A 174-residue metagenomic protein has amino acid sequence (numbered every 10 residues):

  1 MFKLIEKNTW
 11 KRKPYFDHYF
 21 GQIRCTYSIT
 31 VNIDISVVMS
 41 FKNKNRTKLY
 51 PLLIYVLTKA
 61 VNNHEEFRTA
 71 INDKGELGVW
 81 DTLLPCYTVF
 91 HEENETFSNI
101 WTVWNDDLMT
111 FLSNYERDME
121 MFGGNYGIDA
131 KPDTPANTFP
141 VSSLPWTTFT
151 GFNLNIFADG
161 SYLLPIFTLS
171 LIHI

Functional and structural regions predicted by a protein language model:
M1-Q22, V79-L84: Short amphipathic alpha-helices and their capping loops
R24, H91-G151: Helical lid/core segments from catalytic subdomains that handle acyl or acyl-like groups
C25-M39: Short amphipathic alpha-helix starts
V38-N63: Acyl activation and transfer enzymes in specialized metabolism, enriched for ANL adenylate-forming modules
A60, H64-R68, F122: Amphipathic alpha-helical interaction segments
F67-I100: Small-residue-rich loop/turn and linker elements
S143-I166: Glycine-rich active-site loop/lid that clamps phosphate-bearing ligands
I172-I174: Conserved small/polar residues in nucleotide/adenosyl-binding loops
